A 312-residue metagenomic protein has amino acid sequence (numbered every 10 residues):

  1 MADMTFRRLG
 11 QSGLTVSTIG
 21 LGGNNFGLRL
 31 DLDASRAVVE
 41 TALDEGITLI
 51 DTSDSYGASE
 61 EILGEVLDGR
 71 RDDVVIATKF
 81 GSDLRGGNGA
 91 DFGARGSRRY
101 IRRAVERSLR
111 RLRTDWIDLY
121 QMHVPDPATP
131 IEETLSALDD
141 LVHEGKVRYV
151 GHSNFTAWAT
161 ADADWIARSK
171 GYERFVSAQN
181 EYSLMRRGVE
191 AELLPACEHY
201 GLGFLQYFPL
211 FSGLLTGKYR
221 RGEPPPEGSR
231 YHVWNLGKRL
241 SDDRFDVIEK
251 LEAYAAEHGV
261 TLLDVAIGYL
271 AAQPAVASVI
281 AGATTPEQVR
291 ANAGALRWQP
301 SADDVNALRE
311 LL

Functional and structural regions predicted by a protein language model:
M1-T78: N-terminal binding-site loop/beta-alpha segment at the start of enzyme catalytic domains that lines or forms
Q11-G13, G64-V75, R110-R113, V142 (+1 more regions): Acidic (Asp/Glu)-rich catalytic clusters
G23-L32, N88-R102, H123-T129: Active-site mouth loops of central-metabolism enzymes
N24-F26, S53-S55, K79-D83, M122-P125 (+4 more regions): Active-site beta-loop-alpha junctions enriched in small/polar residues
N25, D83-D91, L215, Q288-A291: A short acidic, helix-capping loop that chelates divalent metal ions and anchors anionic groups
R29-A42, G96-L112, T160-D164: Short, acidic/polar
L109-T129: Active-site groove signature of glycoside hydrolases
I131-L312: Beta/alpha (TIM)-barrel catalytic core signal, keyed to glycine-rich beta->alpha loops juxtaposed to Asp/Glu that bind
